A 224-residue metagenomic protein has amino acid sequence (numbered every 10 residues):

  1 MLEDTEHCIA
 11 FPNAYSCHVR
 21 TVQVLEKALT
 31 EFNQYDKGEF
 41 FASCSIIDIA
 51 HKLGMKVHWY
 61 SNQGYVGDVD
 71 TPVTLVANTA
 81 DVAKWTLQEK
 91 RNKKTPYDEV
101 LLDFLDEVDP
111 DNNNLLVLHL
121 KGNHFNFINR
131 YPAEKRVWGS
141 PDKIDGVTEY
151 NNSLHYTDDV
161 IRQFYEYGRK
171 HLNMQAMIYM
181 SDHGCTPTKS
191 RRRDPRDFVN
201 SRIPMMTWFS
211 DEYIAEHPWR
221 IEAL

Functional and structural regions predicted by a protein language model:
M1-W138, R202, L224: Active-site-proximal alpha/beta segments of enzymes that process anionic O-linked groups
K37-A42, K143-H155, R193-S201, Y213-L224: A short beta-strand-to-alpha-helix junction
A42-I46, Y97, L101-F104, G146 (+3 more regions): Stable alpha-helical elements in mature extracytoplasmic
I49-W59, Y167-Y179, F209-D211: Catalytic cores of PAPS-dependent sulfotransferases and nucleotide-sugar/CMP/GDP-dependent glycosyltransferases
W59-S61, L115-G122, N151-L154, A176-S181 (+1 more regions): Short beta-strand segments
R136-G146, D182: Conserved small/aromatic sequence motifs within transmembrane helices
Y156-P195: Metal-dependent active-site segment of extracytoplasmic phospho-/sulfohydrolases and closely related
S201-T207: Substrate-binding/active-site groove segments that recognize and process beta-1,4-linked N-acetyl-hexosamine
